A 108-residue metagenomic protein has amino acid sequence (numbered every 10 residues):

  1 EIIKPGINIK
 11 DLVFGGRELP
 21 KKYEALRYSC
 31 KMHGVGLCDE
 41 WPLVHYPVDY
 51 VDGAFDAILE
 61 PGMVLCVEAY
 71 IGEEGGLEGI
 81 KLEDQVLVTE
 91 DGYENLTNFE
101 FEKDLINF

Functional and structural regions predicted by a protein language model:
E1-F108: Active-site neighborhoods and metal-handling regions in enzymes and metal-associated proteins
